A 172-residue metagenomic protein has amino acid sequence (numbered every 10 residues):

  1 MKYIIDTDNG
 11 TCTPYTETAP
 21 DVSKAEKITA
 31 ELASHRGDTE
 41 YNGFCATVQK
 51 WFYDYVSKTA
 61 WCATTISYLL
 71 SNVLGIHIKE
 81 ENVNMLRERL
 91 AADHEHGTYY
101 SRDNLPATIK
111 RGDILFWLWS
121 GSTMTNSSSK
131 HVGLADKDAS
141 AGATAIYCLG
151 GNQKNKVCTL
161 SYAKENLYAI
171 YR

Functional and structural regions predicted by a protein language model:
K2-I4, P14, I114, V132-L134 (+1 more regions): Ordered hydrophobic segments in well-structured contexts
Y3-G75: N-terminal capping segments
I5, S140-A141, Y162: Generic beta-strand structural signal
Y15-T18, K137, Y171-R172: Short beta-strand-to-coil "C-cap" segments at the C-terminal boundary of structured domains/repeats, marking
A25, T29, A145-I146, L167: A residue-level signal for beta-strand positions that form part of recognition/binding surfaces within mature
V48, H94, S161: Solvent-exposed, flexible loop/coil residues
I76-N155: ...with weaker cross-activation on analogous glycine-rich loops/strands in unrelated enzymes
T159-R172: Intrinsically disordered, low-complexity, charged/polar segments
